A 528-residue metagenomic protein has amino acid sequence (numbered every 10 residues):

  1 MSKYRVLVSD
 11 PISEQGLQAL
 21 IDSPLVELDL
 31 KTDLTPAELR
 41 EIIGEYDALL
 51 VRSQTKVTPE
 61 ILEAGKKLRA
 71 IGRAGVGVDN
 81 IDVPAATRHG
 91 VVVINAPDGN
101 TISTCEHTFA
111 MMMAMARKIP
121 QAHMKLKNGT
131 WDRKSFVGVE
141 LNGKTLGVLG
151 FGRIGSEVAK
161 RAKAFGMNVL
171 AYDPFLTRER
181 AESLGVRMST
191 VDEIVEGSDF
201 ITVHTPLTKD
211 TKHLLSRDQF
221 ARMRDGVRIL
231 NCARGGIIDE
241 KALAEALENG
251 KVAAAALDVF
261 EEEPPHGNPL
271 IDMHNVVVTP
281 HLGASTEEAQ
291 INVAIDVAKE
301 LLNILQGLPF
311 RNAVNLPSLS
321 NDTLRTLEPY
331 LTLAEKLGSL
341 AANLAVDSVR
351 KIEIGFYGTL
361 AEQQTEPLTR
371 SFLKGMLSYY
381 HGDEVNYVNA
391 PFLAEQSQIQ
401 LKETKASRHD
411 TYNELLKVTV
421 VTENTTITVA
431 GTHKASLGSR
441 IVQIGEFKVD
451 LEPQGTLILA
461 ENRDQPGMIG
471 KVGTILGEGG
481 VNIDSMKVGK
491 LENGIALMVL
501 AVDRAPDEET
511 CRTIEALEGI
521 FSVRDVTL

Functional and structural regions predicted by a protein language model:
M1-I94, S216-D218, D239, I352 (+1 more regions): An N-terminal-biased, well-structured beta-alpha scaffold segment characteristic of Rossmann-like dinucleotide-binding
K31-T32, R52, A74-G75, V91-I102 (+4 more regions): Short beta->alpha connector loops at strand-helix junctions that form conserved, small/polar/Pro-enriched
A48, R69-A70, F200, R228 (+2 more regions): Short, Asp-centered acidic motifs that coordinate Mg2+ and/or phosphate in catalytic or ligand-binding sites
V57-L62, P174-P269: Rossmann-like adenosine-cofactor binding region
H89, P97-T145, E157-K160, A164 (+1 more regions): Phosphate-binding beta-alpha-beta segment of Rossmann-like dinucleotide-binding domains, i.e., the NAD(P)
H89, V93-I94, R217, G226-L344 (+3 more regions): Rossmann-like dinucleotide-binding domain for NAD(H)/NADP(H)
F151-G152: Glycine-rich Rossmann-fold phosphate-binding loop(s) that bind the pyrophosphate of adenine dinucleotide cofactors
S318-S320, R325-A361, T365-L528: A conserved regulatory-domain signal marking ACT and ACT-like small-molecule sensing domains and adjacent regulatory
